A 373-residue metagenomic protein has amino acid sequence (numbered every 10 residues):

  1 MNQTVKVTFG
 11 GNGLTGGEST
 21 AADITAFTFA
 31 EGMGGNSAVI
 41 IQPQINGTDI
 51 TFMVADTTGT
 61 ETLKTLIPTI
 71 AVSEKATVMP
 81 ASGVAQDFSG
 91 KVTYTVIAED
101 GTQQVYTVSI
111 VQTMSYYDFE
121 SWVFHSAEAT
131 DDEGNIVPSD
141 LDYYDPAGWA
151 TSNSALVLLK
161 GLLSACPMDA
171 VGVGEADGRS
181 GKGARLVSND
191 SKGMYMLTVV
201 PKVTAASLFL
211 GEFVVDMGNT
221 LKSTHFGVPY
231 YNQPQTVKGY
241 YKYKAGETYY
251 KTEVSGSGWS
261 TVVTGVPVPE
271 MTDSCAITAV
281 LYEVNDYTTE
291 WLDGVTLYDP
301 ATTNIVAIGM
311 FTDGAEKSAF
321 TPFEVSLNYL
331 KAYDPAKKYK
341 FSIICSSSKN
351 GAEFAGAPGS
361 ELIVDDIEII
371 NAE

Functional and structural regions predicted by a protein language model:
M1-Y117: Beta-rich interaction/scaffold domains
S109-K160: Extracellular carbohydrate-recognition regions
D118, T236-K242, T278-V280, E324-N328 (+3 more regions): Residues within well-ordered beta-strands of beta-sheet-rich folds
G174-Y195: Short carbohydrate-recognition loop motifs
G193-D286: Extracellular-facing segments of soluble proteins and assemblies that are Gly/Ser/Thr-biased and enriched in aromatics
L221-V228, T321-Y333, N350-F354: Signal that preferentially marks extracellular ectodomain short beta-strand elements of beta-sandwich modules
D286-P335: Extracellular carbohydrate recognition and processing domains and analogous Trp-centered ligand-binding platforms
K317-A319, P335-K338, S348-N371: Extracellular carbohydrate recognition
